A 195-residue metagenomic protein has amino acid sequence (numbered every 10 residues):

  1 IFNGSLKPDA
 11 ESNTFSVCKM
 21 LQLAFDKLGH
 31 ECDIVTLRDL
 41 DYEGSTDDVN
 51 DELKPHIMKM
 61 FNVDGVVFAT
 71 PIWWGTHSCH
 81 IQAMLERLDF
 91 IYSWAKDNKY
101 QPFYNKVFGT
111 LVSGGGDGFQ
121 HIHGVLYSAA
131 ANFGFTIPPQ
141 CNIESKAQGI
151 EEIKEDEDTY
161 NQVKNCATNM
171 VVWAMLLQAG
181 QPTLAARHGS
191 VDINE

Functional and structural regions predicted by a protein language model:
I1-N98, I153-E195: N-terminal beta1-alpha1-beta2 submodule of the flavodoxin-like/Rossmannoid cofactor-binding fold
C32, D51, Q140-K146: Well-ordered, non-transmembrane segments within structured domains
E86, G124-V125, S145, Q178: Amphipathic, positively biased hydrophobic alpha-helical segments used for protein targeting and membrane insertion
K99-I143, D158-N161: Short, glycine-/small-residue-rich phosphate/pyrophosphate-handling segment
K146-E152: Internal, active-site/partner-interface "lid" segment
